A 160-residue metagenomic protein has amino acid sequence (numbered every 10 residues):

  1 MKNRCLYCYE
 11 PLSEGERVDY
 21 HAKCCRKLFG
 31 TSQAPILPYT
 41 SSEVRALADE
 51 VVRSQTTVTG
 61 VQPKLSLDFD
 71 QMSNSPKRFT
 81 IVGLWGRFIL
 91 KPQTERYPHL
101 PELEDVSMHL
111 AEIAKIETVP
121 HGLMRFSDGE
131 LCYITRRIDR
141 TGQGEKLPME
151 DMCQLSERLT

Functional and structural regions predicted by a protein language model:
M1-S42: Regulatory N- and C-terminal appendages and interdomain linkers associated with kinase/kinase-like NTP transferase
E43-L159: Conserved ATP-binding subdomain of kinase catalytic cores across diverse folds
